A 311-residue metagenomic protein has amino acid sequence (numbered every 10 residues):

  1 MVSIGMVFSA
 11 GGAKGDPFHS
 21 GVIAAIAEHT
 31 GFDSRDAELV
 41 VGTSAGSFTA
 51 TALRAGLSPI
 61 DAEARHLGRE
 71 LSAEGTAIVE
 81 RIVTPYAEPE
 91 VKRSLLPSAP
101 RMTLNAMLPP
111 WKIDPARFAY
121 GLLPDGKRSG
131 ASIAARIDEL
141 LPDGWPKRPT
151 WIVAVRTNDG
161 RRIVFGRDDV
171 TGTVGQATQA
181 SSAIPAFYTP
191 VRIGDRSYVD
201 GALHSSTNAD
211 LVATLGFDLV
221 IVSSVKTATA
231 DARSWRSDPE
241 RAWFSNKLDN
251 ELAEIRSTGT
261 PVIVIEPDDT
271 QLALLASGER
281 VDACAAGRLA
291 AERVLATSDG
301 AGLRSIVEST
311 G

Functional and structural regions predicted by a protein language model:
M1-T43, F48-G311: Patatin-like phospholipase
